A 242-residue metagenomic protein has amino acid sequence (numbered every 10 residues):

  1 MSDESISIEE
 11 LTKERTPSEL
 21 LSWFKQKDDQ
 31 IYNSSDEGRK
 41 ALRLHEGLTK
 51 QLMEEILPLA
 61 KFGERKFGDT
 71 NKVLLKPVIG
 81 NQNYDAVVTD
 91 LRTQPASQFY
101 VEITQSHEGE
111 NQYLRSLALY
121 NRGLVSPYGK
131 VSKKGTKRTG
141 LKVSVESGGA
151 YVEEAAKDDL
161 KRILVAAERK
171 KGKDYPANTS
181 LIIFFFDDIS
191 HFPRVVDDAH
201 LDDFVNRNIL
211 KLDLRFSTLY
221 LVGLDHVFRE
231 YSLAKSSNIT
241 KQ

Functional and structural regions predicted by a protein language model:
S2-M53, L57-K72, T104-Q242: Metal-dependent nuclease catalytic core centered on acidic motifs
L52-I56, G80, P95: Generic alpha-helical scaffold signal
R65-V87: A short acidic/basic microdomain associated with nuclease active sites
N81-Y84, P95-A96, P176-A177: Short, well-ordered loop/turn elements at secondary-structure boundaries
A86, F99-Q105: Conserved catalytic cores of phosphodiester-cleaving nucleases, focusing on short active-site segments
V88-Q94: Active-site beta-strand termini and strand-to-loop segments that position acidic
P95-Q98, S126: Hydrophobic alpha-helical segments and helix pairs
